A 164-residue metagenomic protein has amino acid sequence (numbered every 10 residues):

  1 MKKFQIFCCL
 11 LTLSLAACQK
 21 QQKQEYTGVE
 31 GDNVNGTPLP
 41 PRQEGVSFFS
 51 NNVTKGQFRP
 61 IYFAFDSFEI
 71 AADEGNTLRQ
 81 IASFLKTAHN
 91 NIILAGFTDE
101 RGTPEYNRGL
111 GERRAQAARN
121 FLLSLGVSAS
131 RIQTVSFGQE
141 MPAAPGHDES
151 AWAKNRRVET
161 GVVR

Functional and structural regions predicted by a protein language model:
M1-I6: Bacterial N-terminal signal peptides that target proteins for export
S14-A17: C-terminal motif of bacterial Sec signal peptides marking the signal peptidase cleavage site
Q19-I92: Periplasmic peptidoglycan-binding/tethering modules of Gram-negative envelope proteins
F97-V163: Periplasmic OmpA-like peptidoglycan-binding domain that tethers envelope proteins to the cell wall
